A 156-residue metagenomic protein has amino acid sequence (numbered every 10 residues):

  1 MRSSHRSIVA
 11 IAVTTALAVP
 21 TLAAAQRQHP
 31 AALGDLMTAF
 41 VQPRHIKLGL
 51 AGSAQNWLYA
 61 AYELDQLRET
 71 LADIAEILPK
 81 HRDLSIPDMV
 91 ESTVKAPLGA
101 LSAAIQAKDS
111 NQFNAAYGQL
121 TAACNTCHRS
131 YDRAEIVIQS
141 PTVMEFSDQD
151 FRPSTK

Functional and structural regions predicted by a protein language model:
M1-I11: Bacterial N-terminal signal peptides that target proteins for export
A10-P20: Bacterial N-terminal signal peptides
A24-E63, Q149-K156: Immediate post-signal-peptide N-terminus of mature secreted/exported proteins
S53-W57, A61, V94-G118: Amphipathic, charged alpha-helical scaffolds that flank and support histidine-based chemistry in signaling
T70-V90: Short, solvent-exposed, charged loop/turn and helix-capping segments that join or cap alpha-helices on peripheral
L120-Y131: The canonical Cys-X-X-Cys-His
I138-D148: Short cysteine/histidine-rich metal-coordination sites, predominantly Zn2+-binding motifs
